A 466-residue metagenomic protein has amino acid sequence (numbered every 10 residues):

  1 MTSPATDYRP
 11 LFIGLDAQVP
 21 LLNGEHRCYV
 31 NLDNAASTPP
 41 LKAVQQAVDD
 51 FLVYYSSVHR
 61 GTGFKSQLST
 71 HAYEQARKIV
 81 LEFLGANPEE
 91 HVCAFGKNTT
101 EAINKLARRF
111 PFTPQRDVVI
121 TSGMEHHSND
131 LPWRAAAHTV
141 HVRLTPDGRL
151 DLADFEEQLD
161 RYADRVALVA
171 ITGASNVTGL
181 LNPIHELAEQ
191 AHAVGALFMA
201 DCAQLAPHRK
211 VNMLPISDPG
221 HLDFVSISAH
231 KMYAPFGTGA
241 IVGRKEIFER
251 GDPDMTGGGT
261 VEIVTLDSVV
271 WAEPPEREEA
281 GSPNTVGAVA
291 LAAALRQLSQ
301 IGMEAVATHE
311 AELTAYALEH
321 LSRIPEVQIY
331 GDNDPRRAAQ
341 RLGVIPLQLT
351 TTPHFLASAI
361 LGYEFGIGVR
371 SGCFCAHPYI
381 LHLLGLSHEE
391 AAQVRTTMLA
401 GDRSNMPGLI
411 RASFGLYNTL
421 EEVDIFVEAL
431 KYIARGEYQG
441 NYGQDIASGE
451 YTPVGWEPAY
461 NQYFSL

Functional and structural regions predicted by a protein language model:
M1-L466: Pyridoxal 5′-phosphate
